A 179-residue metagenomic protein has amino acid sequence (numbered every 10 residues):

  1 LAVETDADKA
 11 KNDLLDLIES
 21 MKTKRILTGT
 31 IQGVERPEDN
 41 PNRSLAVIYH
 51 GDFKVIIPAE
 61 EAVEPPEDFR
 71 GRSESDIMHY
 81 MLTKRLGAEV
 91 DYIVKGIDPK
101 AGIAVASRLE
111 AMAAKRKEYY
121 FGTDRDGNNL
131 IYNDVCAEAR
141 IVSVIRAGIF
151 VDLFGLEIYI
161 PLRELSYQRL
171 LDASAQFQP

Functional and structural regions predicted by a protein language model:
L1-P179: Single-stranded RNA-binding regions, centering on S1/OB-family and related RNA-binding modules
